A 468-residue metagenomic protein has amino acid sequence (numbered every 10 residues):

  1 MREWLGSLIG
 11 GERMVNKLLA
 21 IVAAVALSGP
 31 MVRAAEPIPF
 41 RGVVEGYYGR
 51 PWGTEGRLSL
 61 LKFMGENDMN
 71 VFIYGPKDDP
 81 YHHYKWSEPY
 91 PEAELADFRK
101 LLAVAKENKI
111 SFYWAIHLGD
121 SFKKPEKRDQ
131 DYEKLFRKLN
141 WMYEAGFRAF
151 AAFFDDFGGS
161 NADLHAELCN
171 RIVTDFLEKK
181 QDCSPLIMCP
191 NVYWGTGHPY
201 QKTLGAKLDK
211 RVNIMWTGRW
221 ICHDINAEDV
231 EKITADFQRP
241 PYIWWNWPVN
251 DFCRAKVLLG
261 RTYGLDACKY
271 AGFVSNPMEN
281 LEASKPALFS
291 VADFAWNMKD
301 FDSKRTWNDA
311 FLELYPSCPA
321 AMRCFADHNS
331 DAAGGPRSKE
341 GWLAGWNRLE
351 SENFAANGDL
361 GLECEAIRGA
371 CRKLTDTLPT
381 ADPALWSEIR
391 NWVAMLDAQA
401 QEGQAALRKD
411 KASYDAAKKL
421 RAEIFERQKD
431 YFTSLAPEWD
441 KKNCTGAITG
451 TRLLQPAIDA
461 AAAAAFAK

Functional and structural regions predicted by a protein language model:
E3-R13: Short, Lys/Arg-enriched N-terminal segments with co-localized hydrophobic residues within the first ~10-30 amino acids
A20-G29: Bacterial N-terminal signal peptides
A34-K138, E144-R148, E178: Feature activates predominantly on carbohydrate-active enzymes
V44-Y47, Y84, E144, F157-F311: Catalytic-core regions of glycoside hydrolase
I73, A151-F153, V274: Conserved beta-strand positions in the central sheet of alpha/beta enzyme cores
I116-L118, F154-D156, W247: Short, histidine-centered active-site or binding-site loop motifs used for metal coordination, general acid-base
F136-A162, G335-W342: Glycine/serine-rich loop-strand microenvironments at binding/catalytic pocket rims
D302-K468: C-terminal functional modules
